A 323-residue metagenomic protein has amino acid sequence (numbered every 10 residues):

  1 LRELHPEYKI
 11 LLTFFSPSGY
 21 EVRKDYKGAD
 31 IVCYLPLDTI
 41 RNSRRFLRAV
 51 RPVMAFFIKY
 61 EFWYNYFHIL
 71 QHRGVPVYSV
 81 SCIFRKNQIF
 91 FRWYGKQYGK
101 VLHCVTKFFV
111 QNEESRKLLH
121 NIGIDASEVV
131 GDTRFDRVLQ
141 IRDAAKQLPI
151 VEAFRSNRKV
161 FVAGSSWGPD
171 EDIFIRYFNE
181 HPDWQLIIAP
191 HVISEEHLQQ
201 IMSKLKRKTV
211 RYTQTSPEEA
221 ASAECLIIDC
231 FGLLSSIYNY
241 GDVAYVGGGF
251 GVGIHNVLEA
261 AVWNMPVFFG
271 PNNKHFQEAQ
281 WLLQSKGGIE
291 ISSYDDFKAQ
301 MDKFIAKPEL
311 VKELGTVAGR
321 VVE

Functional and structural regions predicted by a protein language model:
L1-E323: Nucleotide-activated sugar donor-binding and catalytic core shared by glycosyltransferases and related lipid-linked
